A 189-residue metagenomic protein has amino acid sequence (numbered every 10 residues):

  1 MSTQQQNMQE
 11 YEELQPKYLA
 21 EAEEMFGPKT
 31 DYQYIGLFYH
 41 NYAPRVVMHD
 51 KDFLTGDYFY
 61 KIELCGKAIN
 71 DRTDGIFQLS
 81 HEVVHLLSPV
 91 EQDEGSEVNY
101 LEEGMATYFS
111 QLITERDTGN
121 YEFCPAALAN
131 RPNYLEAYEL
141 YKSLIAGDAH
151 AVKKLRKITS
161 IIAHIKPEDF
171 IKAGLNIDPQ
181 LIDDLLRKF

Functional and structural regions predicted by a protein language model:
M1-N70: Auxiliary, metal-adjacent structural segments of Zn-dependent hydrolase domains
Y11-L14, I76, V98, E102: Hydrophobic (often cysteine-bearing) scaffold residues that line and stabilize catalytic clefts of nucleotide/cofactor
G27, S88, S110-T118, A146: Sec-exported extracytoplasmic/periplasmic mature domains
K29-G36, E97, N120-A126, V152-K157: Surface-exposed patches in mature extracellular/periplasmic domains of secreted proteins
A68-I69, V90-E97: A short glycine/serine-rich beta->alpha loop
D74-D93, T107: Active-site recognition of the HExxH zinc-binding catalytic motif
E97-N133: Post-HExxH zinc-binding segment in Zn-dependent metallohydrolases
L135-F189: Pan-zinc metallopeptidase signature
